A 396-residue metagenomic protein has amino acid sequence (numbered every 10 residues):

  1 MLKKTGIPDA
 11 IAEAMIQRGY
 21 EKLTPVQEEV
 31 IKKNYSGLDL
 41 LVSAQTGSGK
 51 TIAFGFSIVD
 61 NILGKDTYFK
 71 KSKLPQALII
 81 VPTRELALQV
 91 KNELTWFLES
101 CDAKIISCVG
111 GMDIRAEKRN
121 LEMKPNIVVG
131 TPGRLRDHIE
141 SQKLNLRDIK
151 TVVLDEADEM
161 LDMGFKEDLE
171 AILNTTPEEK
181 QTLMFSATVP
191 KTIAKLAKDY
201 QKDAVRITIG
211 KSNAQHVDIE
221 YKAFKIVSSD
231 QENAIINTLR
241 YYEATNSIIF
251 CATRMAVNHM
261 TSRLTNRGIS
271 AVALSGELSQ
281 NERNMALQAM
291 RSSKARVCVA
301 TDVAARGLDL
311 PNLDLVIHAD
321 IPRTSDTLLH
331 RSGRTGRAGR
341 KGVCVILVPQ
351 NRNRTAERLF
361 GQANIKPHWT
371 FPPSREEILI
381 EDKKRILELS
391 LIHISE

Functional and structural regions predicted by a protein language model:
M1-S43: Conserved pre-motif I regulatory segment
S72-E140, D148-T151, S270-L274: Conserved nucleic-acid-binding Ia/Ib motif block in the N-terminal RecA-like helicase ATPase lobe
R84-A87, Y242-T261: Conserved strand-helix element at the start of the C-terminal RecA-like helicase core
L146, T151-L154, D158-G210: Post-DEXD/H (motif II) to motif III coupling segment of the RecA-like Helicase ATP-binding lobe
E220-A252: Conserved interdomain hinge at the start of the Helicase C-terminal
S270-V272, L278-T301: Conserved helicase ATPase core of P-loop NTP-dependent helicases/translocases
R334-S374: Conserved segment of the helicase C-terminal RecA-like domain
I392-E396: Conserved small/polar residues in nucleotide/adenosyl-binding loops
